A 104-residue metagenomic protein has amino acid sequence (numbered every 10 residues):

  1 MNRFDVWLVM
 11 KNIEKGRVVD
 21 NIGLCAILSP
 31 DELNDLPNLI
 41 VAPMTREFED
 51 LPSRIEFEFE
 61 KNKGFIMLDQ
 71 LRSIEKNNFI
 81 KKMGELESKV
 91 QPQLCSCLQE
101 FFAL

Functional and structural regions predicted by a protein language model:
M1-L104: Conserved functional hotspots at enzyme active or ligand-binding sites that engage polyanionic ligands
